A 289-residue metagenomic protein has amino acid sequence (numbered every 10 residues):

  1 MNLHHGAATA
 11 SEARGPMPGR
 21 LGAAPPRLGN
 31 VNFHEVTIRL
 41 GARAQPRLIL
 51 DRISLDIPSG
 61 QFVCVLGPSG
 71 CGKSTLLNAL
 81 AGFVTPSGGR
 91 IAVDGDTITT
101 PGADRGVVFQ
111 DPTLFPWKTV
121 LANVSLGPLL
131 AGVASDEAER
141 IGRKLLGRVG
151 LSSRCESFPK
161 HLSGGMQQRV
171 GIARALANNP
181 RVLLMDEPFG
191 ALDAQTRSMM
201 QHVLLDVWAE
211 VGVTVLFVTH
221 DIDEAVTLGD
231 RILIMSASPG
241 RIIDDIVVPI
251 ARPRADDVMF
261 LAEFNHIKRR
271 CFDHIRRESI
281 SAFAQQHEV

Functional and structural regions predicted by a protein language model:
M1-G15, G19, V258-V289: Non-catalytic connector elements of ABC transporters
G15, G19-D223, L228: ABC family nucleotide-binding domain
R39, A251-P253, R277, S281: Active-site/binding-pocket entry motifs
V93, I234-M235: Short hydrophobic beta-strand elements within the C-terminal catalytic ATPase subdomain
L129, V247-A251, R276: A generic structural signal for secondary-structure junctions that act as hinges or helix/strand caps at the edges
L228-I234: Conserved catalytic segment of ABC-fold P-loop ATPases
M235-R270: Conserved beta-strand-loop-alpha-helix hinge in the C-terminal portion of ABC ATPase nucleotide-binding domains
